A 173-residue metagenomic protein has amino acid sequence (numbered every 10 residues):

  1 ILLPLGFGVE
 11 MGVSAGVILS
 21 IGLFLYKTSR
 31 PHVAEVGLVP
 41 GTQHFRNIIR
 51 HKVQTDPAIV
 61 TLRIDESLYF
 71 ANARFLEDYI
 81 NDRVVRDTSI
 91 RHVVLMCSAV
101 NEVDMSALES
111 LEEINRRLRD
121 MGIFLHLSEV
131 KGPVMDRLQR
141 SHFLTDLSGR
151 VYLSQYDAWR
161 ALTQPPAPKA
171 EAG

Functional and structural regions predicted by a protein language model:
I1-S141, T145-D146, Y156, P166 (+1 more regions): The feature marks cytosolic C-terminal regulatory regions of anion transporters and related permeases
